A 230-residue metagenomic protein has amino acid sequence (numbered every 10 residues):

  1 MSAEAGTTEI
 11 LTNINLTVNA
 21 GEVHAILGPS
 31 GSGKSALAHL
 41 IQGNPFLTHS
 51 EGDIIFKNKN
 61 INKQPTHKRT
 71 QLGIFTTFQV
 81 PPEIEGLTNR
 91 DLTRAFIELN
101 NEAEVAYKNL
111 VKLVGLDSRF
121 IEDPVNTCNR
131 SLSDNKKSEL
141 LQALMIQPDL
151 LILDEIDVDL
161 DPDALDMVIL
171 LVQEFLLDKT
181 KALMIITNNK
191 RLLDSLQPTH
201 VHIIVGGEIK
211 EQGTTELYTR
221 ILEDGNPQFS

Functional and structural regions predicted by a protein language model:
I10-N13: Conserved structural motif at the start of ABC-family nucleotide-binding domains
L27-S30: The feature captures the beta-strand-to-loop junction immediately N-terminal to the Walker
S50-K59: Conserved ABC transporter NBD signature motif
N60-F75, I221: ABC ATPase NBD coupling module
Q79-V80, E85-A103: Q-loop/switch helix immediately C-terminal to the Walker
A143-I146: ABC ATPase C-loop
I152-D159, D163: Walker B catalytic motif
E208-S230: Conserved beta-strand-loop-alpha-helix hinge in the C-terminal portion of ABC ATPase nucleotide-binding domains
